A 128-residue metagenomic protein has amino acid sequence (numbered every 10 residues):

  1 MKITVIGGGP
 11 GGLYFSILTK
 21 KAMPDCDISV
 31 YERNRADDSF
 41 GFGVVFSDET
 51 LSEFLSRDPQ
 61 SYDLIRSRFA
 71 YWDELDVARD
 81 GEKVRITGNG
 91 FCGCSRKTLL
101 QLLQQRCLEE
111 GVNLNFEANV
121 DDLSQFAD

Functional and structural regions predicted by a protein language model:
M1-G11: Beta1/beta-strand and adjacent pyrophosphate-binding region of the FAD-binding site in flavoprotein oxidoreductases
I6, L18-G41: Glycine-rich FAD pyrophosphate-binding loop
P10-G11, R35-A36, D121: Short, solvent-exposed loop/turn segments at secondary-structure junctions
Y14: Short alpha-helical segment within the catalytic ATP-binding CA
T19, G43-F46, D128: Short, glycine/charged-enriched secondary-structure capping and boundary segments
N34-L55: Conserved N-terminal glycine-rich FAD pyrophosphate-binding loop of Rossmann-like flavoproteins
D48-D128: Conserved N-terminal helical subregion
